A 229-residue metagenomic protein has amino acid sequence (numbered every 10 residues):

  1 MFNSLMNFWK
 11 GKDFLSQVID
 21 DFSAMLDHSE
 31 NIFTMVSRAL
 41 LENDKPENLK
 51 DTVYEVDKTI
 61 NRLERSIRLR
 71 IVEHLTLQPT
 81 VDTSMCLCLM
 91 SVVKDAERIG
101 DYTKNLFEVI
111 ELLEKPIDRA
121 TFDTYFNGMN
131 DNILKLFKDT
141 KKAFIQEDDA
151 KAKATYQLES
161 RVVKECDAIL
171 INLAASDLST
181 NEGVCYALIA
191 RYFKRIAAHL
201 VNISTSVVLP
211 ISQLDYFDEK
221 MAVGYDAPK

Functional and structural regions predicted by a protein language model:
M1-K229: Cytosolic, long alpha-helical scaffolding segments
